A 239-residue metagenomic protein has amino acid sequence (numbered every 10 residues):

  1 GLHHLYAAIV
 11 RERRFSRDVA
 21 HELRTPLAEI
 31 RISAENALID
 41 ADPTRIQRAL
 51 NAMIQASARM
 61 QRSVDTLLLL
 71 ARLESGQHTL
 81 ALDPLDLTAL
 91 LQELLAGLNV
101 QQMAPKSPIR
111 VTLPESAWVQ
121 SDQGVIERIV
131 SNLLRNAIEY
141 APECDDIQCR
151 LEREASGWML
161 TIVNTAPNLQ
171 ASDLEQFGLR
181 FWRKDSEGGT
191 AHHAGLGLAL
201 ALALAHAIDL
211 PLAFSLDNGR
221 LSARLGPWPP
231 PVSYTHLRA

Functional and structural regions predicted by a protein language model:
Q55-M60: Short alpha-helical segment of the dimerization/phosphotransfer core of two-component systems
A81-D83, K106-W118: Conserved catalytic submotifs in the C-terminal HATPase_c
A137-I138: Short helix-loop "hinge" at the ATP-lid/N-box region of the Bergerat-fold HATPase_c
L169-W182: Short conserved segment of the HATPase_c
D209-N218: Glycine-rich ATP-binding loops of the HATPase_c
T235-A239: Conserved small/polar residues in nucleotide/adenosyl-binding loops
